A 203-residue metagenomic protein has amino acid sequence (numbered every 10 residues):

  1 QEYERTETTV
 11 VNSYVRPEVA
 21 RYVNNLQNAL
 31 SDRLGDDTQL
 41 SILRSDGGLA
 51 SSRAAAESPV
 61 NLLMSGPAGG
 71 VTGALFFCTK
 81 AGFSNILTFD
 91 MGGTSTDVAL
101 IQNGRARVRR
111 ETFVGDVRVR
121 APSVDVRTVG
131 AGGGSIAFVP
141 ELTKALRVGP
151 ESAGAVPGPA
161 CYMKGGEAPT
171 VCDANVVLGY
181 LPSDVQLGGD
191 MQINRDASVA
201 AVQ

Functional and structural regions predicted by a protein language model:
Q1-Q203: N-terminally biased helix-coil "hinge/interface" segments that flank
